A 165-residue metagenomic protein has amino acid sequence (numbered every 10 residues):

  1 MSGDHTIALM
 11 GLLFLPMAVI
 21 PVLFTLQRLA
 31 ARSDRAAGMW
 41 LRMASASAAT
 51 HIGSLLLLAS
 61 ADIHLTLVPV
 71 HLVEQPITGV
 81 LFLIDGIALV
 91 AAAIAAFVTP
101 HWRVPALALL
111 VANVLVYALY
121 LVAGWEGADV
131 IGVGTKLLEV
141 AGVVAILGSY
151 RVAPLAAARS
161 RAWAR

Functional and structural regions predicted by a protein language model:
M1-R165: Membrane-interface extramembranous regions
